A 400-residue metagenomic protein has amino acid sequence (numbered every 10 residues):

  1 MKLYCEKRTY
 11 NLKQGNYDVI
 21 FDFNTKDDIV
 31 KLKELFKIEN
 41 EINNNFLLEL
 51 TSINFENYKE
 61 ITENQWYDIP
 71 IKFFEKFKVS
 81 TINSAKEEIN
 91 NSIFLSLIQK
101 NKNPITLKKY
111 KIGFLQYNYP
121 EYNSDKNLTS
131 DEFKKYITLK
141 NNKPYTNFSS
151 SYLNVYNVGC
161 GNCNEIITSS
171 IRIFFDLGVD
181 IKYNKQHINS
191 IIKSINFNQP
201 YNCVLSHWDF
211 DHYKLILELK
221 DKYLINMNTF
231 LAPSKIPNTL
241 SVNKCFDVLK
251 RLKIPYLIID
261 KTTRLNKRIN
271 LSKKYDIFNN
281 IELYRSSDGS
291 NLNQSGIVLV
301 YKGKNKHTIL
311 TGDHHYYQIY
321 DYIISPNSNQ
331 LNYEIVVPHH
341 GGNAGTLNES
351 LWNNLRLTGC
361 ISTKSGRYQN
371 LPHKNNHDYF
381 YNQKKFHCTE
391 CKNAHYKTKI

Functional and structural regions predicted by a protein language model:
M1-S52, E56-Q199, I258-P338, G342-A344 (+1 more regions): Core dinuclear metal-dependent hydrolase active-site scaffold
D180, D209-D211, K235-P237, H314-Y316 (+2 more regions): Catalytic metal-binding/acid-base residues of hydrolase active sites
H187-S190, L215-K222, K244-C245, Y320-S325 (+2 more regions): A short acidic, amphipathic alpha-helical/loop segment
I188-I191, L219, L240-I254, N370-K384: Short, aromatic/basic amphipathic alpha-helical patches
I195-N196, D221-N226, P326-L331, E349-L357 (+1 more regions): Short, conserved loop/helix-junction motifs that constitute active-site signature segments in enzyme catalytic cores
P200-Y223, V337-E349: Di-metal (Zn2+ and/or Mg2+/Mn2+) metal-binding site signature of metallo-dependent hydrolases with the MBL/beta-CASP
N202, H212-P255, G359: Active-site HxH/HxHxD metal-binding segment of metal-dependent hydrolases
E349-L355, S365-I400: C-terminal regions of proteins
